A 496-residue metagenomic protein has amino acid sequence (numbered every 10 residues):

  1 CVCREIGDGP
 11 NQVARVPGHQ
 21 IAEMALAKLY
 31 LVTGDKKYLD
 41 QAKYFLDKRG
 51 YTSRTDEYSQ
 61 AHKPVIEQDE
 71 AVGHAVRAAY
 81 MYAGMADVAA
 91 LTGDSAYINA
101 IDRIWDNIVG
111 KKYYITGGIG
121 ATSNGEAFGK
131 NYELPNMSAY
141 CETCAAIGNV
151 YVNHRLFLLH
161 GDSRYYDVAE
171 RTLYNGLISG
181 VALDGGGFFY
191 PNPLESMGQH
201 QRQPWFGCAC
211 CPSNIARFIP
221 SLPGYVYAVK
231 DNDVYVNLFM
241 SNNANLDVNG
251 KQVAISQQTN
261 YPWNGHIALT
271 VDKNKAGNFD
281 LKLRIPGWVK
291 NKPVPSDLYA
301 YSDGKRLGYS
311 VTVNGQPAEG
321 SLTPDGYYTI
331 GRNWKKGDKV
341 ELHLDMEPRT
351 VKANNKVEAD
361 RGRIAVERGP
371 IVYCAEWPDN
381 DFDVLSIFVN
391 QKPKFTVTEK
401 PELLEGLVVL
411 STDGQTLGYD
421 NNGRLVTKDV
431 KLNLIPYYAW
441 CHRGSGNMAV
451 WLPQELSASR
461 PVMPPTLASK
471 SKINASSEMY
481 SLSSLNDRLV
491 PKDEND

Functional and structural regions predicted by a protein language model:
C1-P10, Q41-E57, A100-T116, R171-A182: Long, well-ordered core segments of solenoidal/helical folds
C3-H19, T52-S95, Y113-T122, E126-A146 (+1 more regions): Solvent-exposed loop and edge beta-strand segments that line ligand/cofactor-binding and catalytic clefts
D8-A42: Acidic/aromatic-lined carbohydrate-recognition and catalytic surfaces of CAZymes acting on diverse glycans
I21-G34, Y80-S95, N107, E133-M137 (+3 more regions): Well-ordered alpha-helical scaffold segments within catalytic/enzyme domains
A42, I101, D167-N175, G180-T270 (+5 more regions): C-terminal beta-rich recognition modules with glycine/proline-rich loops and embedded aromatic residues
A90-K111, L134-G186: Catalytic-core region of carbohydrate-active enzymes that cleave or remodel glycosidic bonds
N278-G287, I473, D496: A short beta-strand element within beta-rich, extracytoplasmic domains of secreted/secretory-pathway proteins
R460-D496: Disordered, acidic Ser/Thr/Pro-rich linker "stalks" and the adjacent N-terminal cap of the next globular domain
